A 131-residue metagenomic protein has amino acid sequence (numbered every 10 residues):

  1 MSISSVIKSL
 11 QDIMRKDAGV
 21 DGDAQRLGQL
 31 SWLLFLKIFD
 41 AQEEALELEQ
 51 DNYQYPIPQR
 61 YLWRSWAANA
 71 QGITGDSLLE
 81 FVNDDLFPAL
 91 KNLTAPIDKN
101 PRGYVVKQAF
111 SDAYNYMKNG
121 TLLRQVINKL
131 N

Functional and structural regions predicted by a protein language model:
M1-N131: Non-catalytic, mostly N-terminal accessory regions of nucleic-acid modification and defense proteins
